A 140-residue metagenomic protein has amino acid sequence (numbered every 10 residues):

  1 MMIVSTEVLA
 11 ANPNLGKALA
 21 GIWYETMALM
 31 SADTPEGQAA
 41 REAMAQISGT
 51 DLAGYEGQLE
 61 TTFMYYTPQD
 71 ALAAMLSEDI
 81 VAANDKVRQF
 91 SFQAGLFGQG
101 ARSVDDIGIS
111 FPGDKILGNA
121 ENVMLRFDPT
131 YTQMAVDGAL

Functional and structural regions predicted by a protein language model:
M1-N14: A bilobed periplasmic-binding-protein/Venus flytrap-type ligand-binding module shared by bacterial periplasmic
A11-G100: Secondary-structure end/capping motifs
R88-L140: Conserved C-terminal helix/tail region of periplasmic/extracytoplasmic solute-binding proteins
